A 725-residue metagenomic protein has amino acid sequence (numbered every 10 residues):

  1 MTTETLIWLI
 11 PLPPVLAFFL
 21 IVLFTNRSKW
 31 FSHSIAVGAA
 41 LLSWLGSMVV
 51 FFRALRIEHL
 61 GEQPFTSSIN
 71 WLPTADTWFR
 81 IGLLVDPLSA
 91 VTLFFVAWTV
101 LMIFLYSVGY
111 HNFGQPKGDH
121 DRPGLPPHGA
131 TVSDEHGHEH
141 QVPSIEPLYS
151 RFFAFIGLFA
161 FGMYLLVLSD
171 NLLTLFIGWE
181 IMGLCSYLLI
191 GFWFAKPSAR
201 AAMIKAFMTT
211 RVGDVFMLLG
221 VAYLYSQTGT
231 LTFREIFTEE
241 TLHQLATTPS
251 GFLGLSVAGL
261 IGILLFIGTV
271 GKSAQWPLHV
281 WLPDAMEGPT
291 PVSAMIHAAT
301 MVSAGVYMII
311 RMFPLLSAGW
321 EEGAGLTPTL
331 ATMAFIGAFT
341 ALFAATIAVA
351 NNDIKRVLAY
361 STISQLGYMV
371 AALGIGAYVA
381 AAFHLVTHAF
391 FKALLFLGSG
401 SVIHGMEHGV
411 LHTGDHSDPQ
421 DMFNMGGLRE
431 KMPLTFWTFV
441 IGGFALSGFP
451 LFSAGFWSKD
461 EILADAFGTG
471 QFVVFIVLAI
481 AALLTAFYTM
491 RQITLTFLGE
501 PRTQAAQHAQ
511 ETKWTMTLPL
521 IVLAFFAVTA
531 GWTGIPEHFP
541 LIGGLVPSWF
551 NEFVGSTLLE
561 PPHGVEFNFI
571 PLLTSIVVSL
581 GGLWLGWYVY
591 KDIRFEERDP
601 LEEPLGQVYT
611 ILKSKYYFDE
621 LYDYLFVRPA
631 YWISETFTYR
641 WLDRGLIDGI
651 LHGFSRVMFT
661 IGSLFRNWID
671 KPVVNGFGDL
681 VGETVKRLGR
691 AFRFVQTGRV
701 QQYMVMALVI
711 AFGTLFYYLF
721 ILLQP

Functional and structural regions predicted by a protein language model:
M1-L12, S28-S34, T77-V96, L148-R151 (+8 more regions): Membrane-entry segments of alpha-helical transmembrane domains in multi-pass membrane proteins
M1-L6, F24-A154, Q227-L253, G259 (+4 more regions): Transmembrane helix-loop-helix hairpins at membrane boundaries of multipass inner-membrane proteins
P11-N26, V270, A274, A341: N-terminal signal-anchor/start-transfer transmembrane helix
F18-V22, I103-Y106, A345, Y488 (+3 more regions): Alpha-helical transmembrane segments
G38-L55, G213-S226, M301, V440-S447 (+3 more regions): Hydrophobic alpha-helical membrane-insertion segments
W44-M48, L101, F390-S401, L483-Q492 (+1 more regions): Hydrophobic alpha-helical membrane-embedded segments
I57, T74-P87, P536-V577, Y588-P725: Aromatic-capped, Gly/Pro-kinked transmembrane alpha-helices
M102-D119, D134-L175, L184-T515, F526-W532: Hydrophobic transmembrane alpha-helices and their helix-loop junctions in integral membrane proteins
